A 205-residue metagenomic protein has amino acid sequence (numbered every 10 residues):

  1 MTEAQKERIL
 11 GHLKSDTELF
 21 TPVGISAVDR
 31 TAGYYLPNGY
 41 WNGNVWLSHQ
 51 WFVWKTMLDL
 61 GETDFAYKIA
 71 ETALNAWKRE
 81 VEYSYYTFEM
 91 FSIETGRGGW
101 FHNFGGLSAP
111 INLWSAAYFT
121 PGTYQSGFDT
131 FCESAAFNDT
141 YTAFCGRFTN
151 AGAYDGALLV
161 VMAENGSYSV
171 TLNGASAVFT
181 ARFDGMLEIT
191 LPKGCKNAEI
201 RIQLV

Functional and structural regions predicted by a protein language model:
M1-T17, G39-Y141: C-terminal capping/lid segments that line or modulate ligand- or cofactor-binding pockets
F20-W46: Generic long, charged, amphipathic alpha-helical segments
T142-N150: Short, well-ordered beta-strand segments enriched in hydrophobic/aromatic residues
A143, A177-V178: Short, isolated positions in well-ordered beta-strands
T149-G166: Surface-exposed beta-strand/loop patches in extracellular or lumenal glycoproteins
Y168-V170, K196: A short tyrosine-centered beta-strand micro-motif
T171-A175: Short strand-turn-strand beta-turns centered on an Asx-Gly dipeptide
A181-V205: C-terminal beta-strand-rich structural cap/linker in extracellular carbohydrate-active enzymes
